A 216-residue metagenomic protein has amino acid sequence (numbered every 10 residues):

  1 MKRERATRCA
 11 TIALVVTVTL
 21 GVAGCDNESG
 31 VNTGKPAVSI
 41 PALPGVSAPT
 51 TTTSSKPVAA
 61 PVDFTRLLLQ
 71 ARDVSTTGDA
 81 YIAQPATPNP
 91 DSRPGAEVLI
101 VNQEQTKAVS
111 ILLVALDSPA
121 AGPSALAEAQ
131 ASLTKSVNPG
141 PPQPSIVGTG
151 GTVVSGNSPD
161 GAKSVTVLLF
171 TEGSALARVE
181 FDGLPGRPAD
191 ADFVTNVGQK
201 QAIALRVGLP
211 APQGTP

Functional and structural regions predicted by a protein language model:
K2-A13: Bacterial N-terminal signal peptides that target proteins for export
L20-G24: C-terminal motif of bacterial Sec signal peptides marking the signal peptidase cleavage site
D26-V98, A191-G198, A202-P216: N-terminal "mature-domain start" segment
S75-N89, P123-L168, I203-P216: Short Gly/Thr-rich strand-loop-strand
G95-N102, S164-E172: Short, surface-exposed beta-strand/loop micro-motifs that present aromatic residues
A96-L126: A short acidic-to-branched-hydrophobic micro-motif
S110-L112, S174-G183: Short, well-ordered beta-strand elements
V179-N196: A short acidic/glycine-rich loop-to-helix N-cap element
